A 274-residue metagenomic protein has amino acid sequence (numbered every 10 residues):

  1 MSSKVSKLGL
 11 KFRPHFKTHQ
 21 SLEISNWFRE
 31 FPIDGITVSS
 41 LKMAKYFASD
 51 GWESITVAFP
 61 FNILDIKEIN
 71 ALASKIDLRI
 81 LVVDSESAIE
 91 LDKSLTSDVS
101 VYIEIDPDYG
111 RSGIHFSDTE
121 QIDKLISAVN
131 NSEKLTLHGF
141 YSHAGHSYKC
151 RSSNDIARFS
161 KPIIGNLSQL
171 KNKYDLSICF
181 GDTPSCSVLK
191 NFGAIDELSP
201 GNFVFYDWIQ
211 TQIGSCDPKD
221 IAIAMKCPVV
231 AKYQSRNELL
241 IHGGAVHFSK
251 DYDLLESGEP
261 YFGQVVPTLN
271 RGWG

Functional and structural regions predicted by a protein language model:
M1-G9: N-terminal, Lys/Arg-enriched amphipathic/low-complexity engagement segments that precede the first folded domain
H15-S142, H146-Y148: Active-site-proximal beta-alpha core segment in soluble small-molecule metabolic enzymes
H19, K42, E86, E120 (+4 more regions): Conserved active-site and cofactor/substrate-binding residues in soluble primary-metabolism enzymes
S100, P107-D217: Active-site loop/helix belt of alpha/beta enzymes
Y141, Y233, L269-N270: A generic structural motif
P184-Q264: Active-site loop ensemble at the mouth of alpha/beta enzyme cores that anchors a bound cofactor
G263-G274: Short, basic/aromatic beta-hairpin or loop at an interaction surface
